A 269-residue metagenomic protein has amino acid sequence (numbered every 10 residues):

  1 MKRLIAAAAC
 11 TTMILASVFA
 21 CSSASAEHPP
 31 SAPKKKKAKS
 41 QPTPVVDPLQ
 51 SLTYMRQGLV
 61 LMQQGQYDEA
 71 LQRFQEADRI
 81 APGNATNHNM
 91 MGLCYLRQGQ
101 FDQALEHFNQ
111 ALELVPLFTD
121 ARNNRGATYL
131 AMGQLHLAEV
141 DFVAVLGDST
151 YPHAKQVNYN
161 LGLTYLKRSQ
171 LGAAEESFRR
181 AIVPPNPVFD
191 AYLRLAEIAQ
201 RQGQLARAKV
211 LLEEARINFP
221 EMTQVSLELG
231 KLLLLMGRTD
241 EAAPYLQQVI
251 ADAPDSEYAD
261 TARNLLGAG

Functional and structural regions predicted by a protein language model:
H28-V45, F219, T223-G269: Terminal, low-structured helical/coil segments at or just beyond the last alpha-helical repeat
V46, I80, L114, D148-T150 (+3 more regions): Structural marker of alpha-solenoid helical repeat scaffolds
D47-I80, R97: Alpha-helical segment of the N-proximal tetratricopeptide repeat
Q50, N84, F118, P152-A154 (+3 more regions): Residue-level recognition of tetratricopeptide repeat
R56, N89-M90, R97, N124 (+4 more regions): Canonical tetratricopeptide repeat
G65-R73, Q98-Q110, M132-A144, Q156 (+3 more regions): Structural signature of tandem alpha-helical TPR/SEL1-like repeats, specifically the intra-repeat loop/turn
N87, A121, K155-V157, A191 (+2 more regions): TPR alpha-solenoid repeat register
